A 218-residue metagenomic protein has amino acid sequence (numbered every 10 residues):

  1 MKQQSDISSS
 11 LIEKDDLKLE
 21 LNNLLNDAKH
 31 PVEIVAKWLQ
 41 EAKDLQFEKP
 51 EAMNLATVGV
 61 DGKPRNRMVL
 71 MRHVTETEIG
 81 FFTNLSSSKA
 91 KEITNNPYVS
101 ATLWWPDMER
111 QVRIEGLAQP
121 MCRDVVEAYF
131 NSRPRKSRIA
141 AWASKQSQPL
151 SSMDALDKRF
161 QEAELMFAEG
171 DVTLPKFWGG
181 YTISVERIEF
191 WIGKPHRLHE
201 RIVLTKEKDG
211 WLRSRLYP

Functional and structural regions predicted by a protein language model:
M1-P218: Binding-site signature for planar aromatic cofactors or substrates
